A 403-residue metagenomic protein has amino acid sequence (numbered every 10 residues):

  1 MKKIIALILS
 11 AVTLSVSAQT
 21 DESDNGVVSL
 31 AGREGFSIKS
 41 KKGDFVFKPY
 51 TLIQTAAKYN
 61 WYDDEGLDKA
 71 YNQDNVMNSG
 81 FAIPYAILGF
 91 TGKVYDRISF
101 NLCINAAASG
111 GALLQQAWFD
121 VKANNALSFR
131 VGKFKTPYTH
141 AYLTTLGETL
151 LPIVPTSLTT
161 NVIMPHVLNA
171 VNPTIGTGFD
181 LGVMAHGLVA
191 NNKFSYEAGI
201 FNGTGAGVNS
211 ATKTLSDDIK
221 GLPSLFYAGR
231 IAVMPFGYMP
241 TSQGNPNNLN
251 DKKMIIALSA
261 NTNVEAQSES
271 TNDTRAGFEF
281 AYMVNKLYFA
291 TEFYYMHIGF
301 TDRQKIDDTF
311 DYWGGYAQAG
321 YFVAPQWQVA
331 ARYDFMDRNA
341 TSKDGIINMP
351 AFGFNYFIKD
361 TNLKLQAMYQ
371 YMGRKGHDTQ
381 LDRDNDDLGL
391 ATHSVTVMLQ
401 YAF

Functional and structural regions predicted by a protein language model:
I4-Q54, F403: N-terminal periplasmic/intermembrane-space "pro-region" immediately following the signal or transit peptide
T20-G26, W118-K122, P223, N248-F403: Outer-membrane beta-barrel pore domains
R33-G35, Y227-S242, F352-N355, M398-Q400: Short, well-ordered amphipathic alpha-helices
F36-Y62, L67-K69, Q73-A206, P223-Y238 (+4 more regions): Outer membrane beta-barrel
N72-V76, C103-N105, N169-V171, N209-D217 (+3 more regions): Extracellular loop and loop/strand-boundary signature of outer-membrane beta-barrel proteins
E197-G199, G207-D217, T241, E269-S270: A short secondary-structure junction signal
A211-A257: Loop-centered beta-sheet repeat module
